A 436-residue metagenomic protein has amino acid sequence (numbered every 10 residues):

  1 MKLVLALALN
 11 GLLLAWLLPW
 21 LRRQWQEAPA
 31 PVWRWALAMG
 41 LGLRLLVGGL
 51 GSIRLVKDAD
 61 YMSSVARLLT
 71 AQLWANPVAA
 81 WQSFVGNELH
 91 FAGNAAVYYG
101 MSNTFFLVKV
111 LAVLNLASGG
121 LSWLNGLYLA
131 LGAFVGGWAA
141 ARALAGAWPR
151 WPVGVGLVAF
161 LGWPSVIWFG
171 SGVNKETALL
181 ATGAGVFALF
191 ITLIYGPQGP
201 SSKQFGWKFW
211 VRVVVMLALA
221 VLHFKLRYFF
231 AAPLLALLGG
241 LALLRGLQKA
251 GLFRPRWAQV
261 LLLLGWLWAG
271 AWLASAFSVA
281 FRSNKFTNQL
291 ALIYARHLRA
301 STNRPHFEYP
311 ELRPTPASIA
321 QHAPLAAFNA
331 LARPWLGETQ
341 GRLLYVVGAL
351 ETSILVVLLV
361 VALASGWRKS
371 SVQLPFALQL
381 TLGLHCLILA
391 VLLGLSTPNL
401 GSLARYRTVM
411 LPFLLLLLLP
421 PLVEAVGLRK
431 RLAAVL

Functional and structural regions predicted by a protein language model:
M1-L46: Start-transfer (signal-anchor) and selected internal transmembrane alpha helices of multi-pass inner/ER membrane
L14-W20, W138, A326, A330-W335 (+2 more regions): Hydrophobic, aromatic-rich transmembrane alpha-helices and their immediate juxtamembrane boundary segments
W16-R23, V113, L124-A147, V357-V361: Transmembrane-helix motifs of polytopic, lipid-linked glycan transferases
Q26-E27, G146, W151, Q198-V211 (+3 more regions): Membrane-interface helix-loop-helix junctions at transmembrane boundaries of multi-pass membrane enzymes, predominantly
I53-R67, W74-H90, A95-V110, A323-P324 (+1 more regions): Extracytoplasmic catalytic/substrate-binding loops of multi-pass membrane glycan-assembly enzymes
P164-W168, S202-L234: Membrane-interface alpha helices of multi-pass inner-membrane proteins
G172-T177: Short acidic/glycine- and proline-prone juxtamembrane loop motifs at membrane-interface regions of multi-pass membrane
V221-E351: Alpha-helical transmembrane segments and terminal signal-anchor/GPI-anchor hydrophobic tails, characterized by long
